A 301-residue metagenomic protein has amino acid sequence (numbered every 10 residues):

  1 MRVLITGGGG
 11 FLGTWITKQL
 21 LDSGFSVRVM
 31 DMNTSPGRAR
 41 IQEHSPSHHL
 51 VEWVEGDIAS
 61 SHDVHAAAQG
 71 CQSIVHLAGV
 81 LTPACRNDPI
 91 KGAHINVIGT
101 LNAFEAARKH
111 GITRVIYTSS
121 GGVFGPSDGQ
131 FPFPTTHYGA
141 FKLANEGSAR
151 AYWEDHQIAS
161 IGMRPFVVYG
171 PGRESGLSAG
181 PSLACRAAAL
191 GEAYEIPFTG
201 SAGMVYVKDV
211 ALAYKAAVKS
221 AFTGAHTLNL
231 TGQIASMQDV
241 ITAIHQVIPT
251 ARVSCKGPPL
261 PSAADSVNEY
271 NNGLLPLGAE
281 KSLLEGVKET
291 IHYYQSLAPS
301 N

Functional and structural regions predicted by a protein language model:
L4-S23: N-terminal Rossmann NAD(P)H-binding glycine-rich loop of SDR-like oxidoreductase domains
F25-P36: Conserved glycine-rich Rossmann-like NAD(P)H-binding loop of the short-chain dehydrogenase/reductase
E55-H94: NAD(P)H-binding glycine-rich loop region in Rossmannoid oxidoreductase-like domains and their noncatalytic homologs
H76, I98-H137: Conserved Rossmann-fold NAD(P)-dependent oxidoreductase catalytic core, especially the SDR/UDP-sugar
V80-T82, G121-D128, F166-Y169: Active-site segment of SDR-like NAD(P)-dependent oxidoreductases
H137, R150-A202, D209: NAD(P)-dependent short-chain dehydrogenase/reductase
F141-A144: Active-site helix of classical SDR
E192, P197-G200, M204-N301: C-terminal substrate-binding subdomain of Rossmann-fold SDR/epimerase-dehydratase oxidoreductases
